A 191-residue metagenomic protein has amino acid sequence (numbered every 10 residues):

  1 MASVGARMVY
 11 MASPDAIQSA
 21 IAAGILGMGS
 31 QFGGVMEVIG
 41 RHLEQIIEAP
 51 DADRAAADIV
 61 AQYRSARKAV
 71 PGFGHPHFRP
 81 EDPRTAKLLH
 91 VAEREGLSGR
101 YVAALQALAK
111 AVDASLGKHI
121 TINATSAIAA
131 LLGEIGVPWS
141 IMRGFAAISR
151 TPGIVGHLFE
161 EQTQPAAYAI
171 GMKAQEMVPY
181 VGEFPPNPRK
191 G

Functional and structural regions predicted by a protein language model:
M1-G191: Non-transmembrane, aqueous-exposed alpha-helical and coiled segments at domain scale
